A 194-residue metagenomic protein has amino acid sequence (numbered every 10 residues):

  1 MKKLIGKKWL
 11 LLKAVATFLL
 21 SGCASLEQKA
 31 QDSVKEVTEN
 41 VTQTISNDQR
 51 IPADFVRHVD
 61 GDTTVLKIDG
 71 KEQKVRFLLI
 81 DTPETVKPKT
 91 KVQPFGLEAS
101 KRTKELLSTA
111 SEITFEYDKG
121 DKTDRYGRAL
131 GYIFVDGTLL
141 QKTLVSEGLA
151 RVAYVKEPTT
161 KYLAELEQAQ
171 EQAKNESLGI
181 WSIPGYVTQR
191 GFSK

Functional and structural regions predicted by a protein language model:
K2-K13, L19-K194: Small beta-barrel nucleic-acid-binding modules, primarily SNase/OB-fold domains and secondarily Tudor-like barrels
